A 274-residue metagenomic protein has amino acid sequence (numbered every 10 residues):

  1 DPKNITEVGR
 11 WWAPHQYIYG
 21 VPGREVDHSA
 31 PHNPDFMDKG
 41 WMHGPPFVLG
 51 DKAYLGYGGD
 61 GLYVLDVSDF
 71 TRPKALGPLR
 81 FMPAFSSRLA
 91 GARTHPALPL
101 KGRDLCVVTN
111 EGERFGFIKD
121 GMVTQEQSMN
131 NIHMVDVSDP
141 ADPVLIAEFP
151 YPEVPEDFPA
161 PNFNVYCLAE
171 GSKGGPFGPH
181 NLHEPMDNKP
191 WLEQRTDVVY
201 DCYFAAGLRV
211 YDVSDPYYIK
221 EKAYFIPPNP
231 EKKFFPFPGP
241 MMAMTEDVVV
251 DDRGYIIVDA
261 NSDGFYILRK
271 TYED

Functional and structural regions predicted by a protein language model:
D1-D274: Feature marking well-ordered beta-strand scaffolds used for ligand recognition
